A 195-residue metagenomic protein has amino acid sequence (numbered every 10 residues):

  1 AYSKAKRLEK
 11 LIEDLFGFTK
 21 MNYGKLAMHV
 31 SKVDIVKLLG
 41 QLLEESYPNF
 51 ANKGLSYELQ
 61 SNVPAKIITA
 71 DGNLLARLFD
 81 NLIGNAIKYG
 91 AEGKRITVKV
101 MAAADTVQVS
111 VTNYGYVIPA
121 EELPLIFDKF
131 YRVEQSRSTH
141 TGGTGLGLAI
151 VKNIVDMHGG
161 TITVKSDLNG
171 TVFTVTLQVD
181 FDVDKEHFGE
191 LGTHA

Functional and structural regions predicted by a protein language model:
S3-L8: Short alpha-helical segment of the dimerization/phosphotransfer core of two-component systems
Y23-M28, I67-A70: Conserved micro-motifs of the catalytic ATP-binding
H29-E44: A conserved beta-strand-to-alpha-helix junction within the catalytic ATP-binding
H29-V33, A51, S56-K66: Conserved catalytic submotifs in the C-terminal HATPase_c
G93-D105: Short beta-strand/loop element within the Bergerat-fold HATPase_c
I118-F130: Short conserved segment of the HATPase_c
G159-G160: Conserved glycine-rich
